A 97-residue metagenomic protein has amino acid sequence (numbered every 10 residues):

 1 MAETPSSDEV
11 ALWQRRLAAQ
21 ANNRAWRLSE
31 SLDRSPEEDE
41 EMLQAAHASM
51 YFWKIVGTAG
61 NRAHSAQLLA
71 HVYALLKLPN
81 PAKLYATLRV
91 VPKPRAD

Functional and structural regions predicted by a protein language model:
A2-E9, W13, A45-Y51: Repeat-mediated protein-protein interaction surfaces in helical alpha-solenoids
E9, R16-L17, E37-E41, N61 (+2 more regions): Structural signature of alpha-solenoid helical repeat junctions
Q14-L32, G60-L68: Amphipathic alpha-helical repeat scaffolds of TPR domains
W26-R27, A46-K54, L88-R95: Amphipathic alpha-helical segments of tetratricopeptide repeats
P36-A48, P79-T87: Helix-turn-helix repeat elements of alpha-solenoid scaffolds
K77, P94-D97: Short, intrinsically disordered, charge-balanced linker/junction segments flanking boundaries in proteins
